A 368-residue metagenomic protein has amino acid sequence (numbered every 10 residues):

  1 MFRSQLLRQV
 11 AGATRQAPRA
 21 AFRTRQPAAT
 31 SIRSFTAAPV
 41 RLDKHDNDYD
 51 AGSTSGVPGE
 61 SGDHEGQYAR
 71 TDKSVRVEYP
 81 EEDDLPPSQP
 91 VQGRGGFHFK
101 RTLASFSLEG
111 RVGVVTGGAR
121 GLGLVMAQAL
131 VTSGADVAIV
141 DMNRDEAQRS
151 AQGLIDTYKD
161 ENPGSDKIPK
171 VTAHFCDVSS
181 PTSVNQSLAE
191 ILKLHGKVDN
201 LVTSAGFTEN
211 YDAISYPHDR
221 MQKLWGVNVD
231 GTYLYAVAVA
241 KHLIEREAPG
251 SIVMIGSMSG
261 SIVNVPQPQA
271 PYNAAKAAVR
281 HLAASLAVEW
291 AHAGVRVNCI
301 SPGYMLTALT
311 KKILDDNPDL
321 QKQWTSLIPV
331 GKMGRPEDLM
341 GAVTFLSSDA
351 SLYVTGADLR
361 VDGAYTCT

Functional and structural regions predicted by a protein language model:
R76, E82, P86-R94, H98-L103 (+3 more regions): Short C-terminal tail/terminal secondary-structure segment of NAD(P)H-dependent dehydrogenase/reductase domains
A104-A138: Canonical Rossmann dinucleotide-binding motif of NAD(H)/NADP(H)-dependent dehydrogenases/reductases, specifically
V202, A291, R296, V354-G356: Short, small/polar-rich loop/turn modules that mediate ligand/substrate recognition or access, typified
D212-A213, P217-W225, P268, W324: Substrate-binding pocket helix/loop in short-chain dehydrogenase/reductase
A236, A275, A283: Active-site helix of classical SDR
K241, V288-H292, L352: Alpha-helical segment proximal to the catalytic Tyr-Lys
S257: Residue(s) in the substrate-gating loop at a strand-loop-helix junction that position the organic substrate next
